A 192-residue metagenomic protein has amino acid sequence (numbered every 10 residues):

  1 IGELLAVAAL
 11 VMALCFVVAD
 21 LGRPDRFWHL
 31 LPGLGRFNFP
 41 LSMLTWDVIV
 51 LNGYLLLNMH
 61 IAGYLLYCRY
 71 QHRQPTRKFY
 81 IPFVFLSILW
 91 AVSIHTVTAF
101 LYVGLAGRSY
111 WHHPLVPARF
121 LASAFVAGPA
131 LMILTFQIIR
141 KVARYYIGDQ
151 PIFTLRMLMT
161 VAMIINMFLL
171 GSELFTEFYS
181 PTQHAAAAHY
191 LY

Functional and structural regions predicted by a protein language model:
I1-W28, P40-W46, V50: Membrane helical hairpin/interfacial module
W28-L41, R69-I81: Inter-helical loop and helix-membrane interface segments of multi-pass membrane transporters/permeases
V48-N52, L57-Y192: Long, contiguous internal "core" modules enriched in hydrophobic/ aromatic residues
